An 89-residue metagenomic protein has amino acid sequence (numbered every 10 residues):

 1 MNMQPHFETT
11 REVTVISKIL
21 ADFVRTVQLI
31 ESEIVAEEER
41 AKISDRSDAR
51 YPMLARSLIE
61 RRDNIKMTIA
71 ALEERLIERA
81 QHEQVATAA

Functional and structural regions predicted by a protein language model:
M1-V13, A41-S44, H82-A89: Short, charge-rich amphipathic alpha-helices with coiled-coil/heptad character
P5-Q28: Short, charge/polar-rich alpha-helical segments
E12, P52, I77-A80: Soluble, non-transmembrane alpha-helical interaction regions
K18, R25, M53, S57-E60: DHp/HisKA dimerization-phosphoacceptor four-helix bundle of two-component histidine kinases and homologous
F23, L29-S32, I69-A70, E74: N-terminal secretory/membrane-targeting helices
Q28-M53: Short E/K-rich amphipathic alpha-helical oligomerization segments
A49, R56, E60-D63, Q84-V85: Alpha-helix boundary/capping detector
I59-I77: Amphipathic alpha-helical coiled-coil segments
